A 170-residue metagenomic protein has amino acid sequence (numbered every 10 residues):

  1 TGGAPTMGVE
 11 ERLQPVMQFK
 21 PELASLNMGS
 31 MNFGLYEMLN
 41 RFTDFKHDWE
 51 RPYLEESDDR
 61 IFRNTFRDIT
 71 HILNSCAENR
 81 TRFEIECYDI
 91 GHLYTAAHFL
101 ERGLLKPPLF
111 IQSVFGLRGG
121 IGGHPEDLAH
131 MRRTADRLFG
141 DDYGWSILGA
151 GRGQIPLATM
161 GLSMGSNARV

Functional and structural regions predicted by a protein language model:
T1-V16: Hydrophobic/aromatic-rich structural module bridging two neighboring secondary-structure elements via a short loop
L23-V170: Catalytic alpha/beta core domains of metabolic enzymes, predominantly
